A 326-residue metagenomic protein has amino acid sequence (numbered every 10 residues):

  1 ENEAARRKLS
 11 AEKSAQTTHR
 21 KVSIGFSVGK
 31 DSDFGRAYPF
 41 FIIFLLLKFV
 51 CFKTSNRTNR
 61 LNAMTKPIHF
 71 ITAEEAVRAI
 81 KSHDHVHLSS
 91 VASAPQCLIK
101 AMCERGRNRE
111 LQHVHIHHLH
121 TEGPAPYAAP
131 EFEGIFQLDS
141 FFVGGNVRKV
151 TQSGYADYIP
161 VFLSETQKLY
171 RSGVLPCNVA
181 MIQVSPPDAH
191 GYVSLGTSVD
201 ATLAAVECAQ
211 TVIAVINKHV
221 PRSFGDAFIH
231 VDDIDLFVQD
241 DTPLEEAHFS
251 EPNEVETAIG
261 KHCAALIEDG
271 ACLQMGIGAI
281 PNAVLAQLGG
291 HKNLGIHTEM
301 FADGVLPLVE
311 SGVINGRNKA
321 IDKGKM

Functional and structural regions predicted by a protein language model:
E1-E12: Residue-level detector of structural "landmarks"
R7, S32, L47: Short polybasic linear motifs
T17-H19, S23, A37, L45: Compositionally biased, low-complexity intrinsically disordered regions
H19, D31-D33, Y38, N56-N59: Intrinsic-disorder-associated, low-complexity terminal segments enriched in Asp/Asn/His/Tyr and depleted of Lys/Arg
G35, P39-C51: Hydrophobic alpha-helical signal peptides and transmembrane signal-/tail-anchor segments that drive secretory-pathway
K48-A63: Short, Lys/Arg-enriched N-terminal segments with co-localized hydrophobic residues within the first ~10-30 amino acids
M64-M326: Conserved alpha/beta enzyme-core scaffold
